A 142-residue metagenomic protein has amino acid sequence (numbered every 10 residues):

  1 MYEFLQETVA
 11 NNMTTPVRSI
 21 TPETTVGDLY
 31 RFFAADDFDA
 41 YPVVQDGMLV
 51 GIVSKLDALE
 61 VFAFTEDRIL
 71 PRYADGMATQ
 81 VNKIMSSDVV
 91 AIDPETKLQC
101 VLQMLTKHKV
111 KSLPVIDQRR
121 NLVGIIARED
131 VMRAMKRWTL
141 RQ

Functional and structural regions predicted by a protein language model:
M1-P16, S54-V90, K97, L102-T106 (+2 more regions): Tandem CBS (Bateman) regulatory domains
I20-D37, V44, A91-K109, I116 (+1 more regions): The conserved cystathionine-beta-synthase
F33-D36, Y41-D57, L105, L113-D130: A glycine-centered beta-loop-beta connector
